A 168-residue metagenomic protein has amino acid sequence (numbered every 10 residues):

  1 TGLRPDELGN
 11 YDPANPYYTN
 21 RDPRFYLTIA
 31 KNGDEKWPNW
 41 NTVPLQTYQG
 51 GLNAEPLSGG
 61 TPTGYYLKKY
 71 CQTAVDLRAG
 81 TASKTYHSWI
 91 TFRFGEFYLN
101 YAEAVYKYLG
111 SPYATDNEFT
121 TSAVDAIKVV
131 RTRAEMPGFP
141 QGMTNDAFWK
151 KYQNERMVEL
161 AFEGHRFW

Functional and structural regions predicted by a protein language model:
T1-W168: Acidic/polar-rich alpha-helix caps and helix-coil junctions
